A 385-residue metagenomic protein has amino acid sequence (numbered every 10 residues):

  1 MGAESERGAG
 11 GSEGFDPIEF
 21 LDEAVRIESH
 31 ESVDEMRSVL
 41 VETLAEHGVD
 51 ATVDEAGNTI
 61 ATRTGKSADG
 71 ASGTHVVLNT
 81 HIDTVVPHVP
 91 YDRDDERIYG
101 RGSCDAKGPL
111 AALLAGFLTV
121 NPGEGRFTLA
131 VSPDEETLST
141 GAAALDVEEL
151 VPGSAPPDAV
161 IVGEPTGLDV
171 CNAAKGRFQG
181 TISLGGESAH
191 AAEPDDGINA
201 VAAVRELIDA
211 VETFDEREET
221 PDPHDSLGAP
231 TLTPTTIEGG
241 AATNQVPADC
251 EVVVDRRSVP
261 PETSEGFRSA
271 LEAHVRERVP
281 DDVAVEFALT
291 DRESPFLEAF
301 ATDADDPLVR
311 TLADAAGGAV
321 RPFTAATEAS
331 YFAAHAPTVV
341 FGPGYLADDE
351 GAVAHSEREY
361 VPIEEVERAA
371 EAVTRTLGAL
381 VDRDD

Functional and structural regions predicted by a protein language model:
G2-E4, T52, T181, G185-D385: Metal-dependent amide/peptide-bond hydrolase catalytic core, centered on the "pita-bread" metallohydrolase fold
G2-S103, T327, V381: Acidic/His- and Gly-rich active-site-bordering loop/insert found across diverse amide/peptide-bond hydrolases
A71-V131, T137, S356-E365: Active-site metal-coordination/substrate-binding segment of hydrolases, especially metallo-dependent peptidases
H81-V85, P165-G167, A174-G176, E238 (+1 more regions): Short glycine-enriched loops at secondary-structure junctions
P87-D95, K175-R177, G344-H355: Short, flexible, mixed-charge acidic loops at enzyme active sites
D94, G116-A130, G153-A155, V211-T220 (+1 more regions): Phosphate-handling active-site elements
P109-V120, A142-L145, V204-L207, F332 (+1 more regions): Buried hydrophobic packing segments
A111-Q179: Acidic/histidine-rich catalytic neighborhood of metal-dependent amide-processing enzymes
